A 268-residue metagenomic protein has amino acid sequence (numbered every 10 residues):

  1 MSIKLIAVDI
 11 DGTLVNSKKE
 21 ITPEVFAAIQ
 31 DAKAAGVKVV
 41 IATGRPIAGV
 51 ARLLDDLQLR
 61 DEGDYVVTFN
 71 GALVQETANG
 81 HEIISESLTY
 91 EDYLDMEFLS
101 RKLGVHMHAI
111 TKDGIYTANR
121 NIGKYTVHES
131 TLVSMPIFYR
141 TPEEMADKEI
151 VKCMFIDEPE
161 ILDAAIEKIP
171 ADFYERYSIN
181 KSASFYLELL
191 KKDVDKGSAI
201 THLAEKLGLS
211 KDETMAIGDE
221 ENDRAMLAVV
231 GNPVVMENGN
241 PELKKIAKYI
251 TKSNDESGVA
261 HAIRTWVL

Functional and structural regions predicted by a protein language model:
M1-L5, T22, E188-L268: Mg2+-dependent phosphoryl-transfer enzymes with acidic/Ser/Thr/Gly-rich catalytic loops
K4-K18: Asp-based phosphoryl-transfer active-site loop
P23-G123: Active-site phosphate-binding/coordination module
V25, V50-L54, A165, I169 (+3 more regions): Hydrophobic packing residues within well-ordered alpha-helices of enzyme cores
G36-V40, D64, K152, D212-E213 (+1 more regions): Short active-site oxyanion
E62, N70, F173-E175, V229-V230 (+1 more regions): Short, structured coil segments at secondary-structure junctions
L99, L103-I217, R224, N238: Conserved acidic, metal-coordinating active-site core of Asp-based, Mg2+-dependent phosphoryl-transfer enzymes
